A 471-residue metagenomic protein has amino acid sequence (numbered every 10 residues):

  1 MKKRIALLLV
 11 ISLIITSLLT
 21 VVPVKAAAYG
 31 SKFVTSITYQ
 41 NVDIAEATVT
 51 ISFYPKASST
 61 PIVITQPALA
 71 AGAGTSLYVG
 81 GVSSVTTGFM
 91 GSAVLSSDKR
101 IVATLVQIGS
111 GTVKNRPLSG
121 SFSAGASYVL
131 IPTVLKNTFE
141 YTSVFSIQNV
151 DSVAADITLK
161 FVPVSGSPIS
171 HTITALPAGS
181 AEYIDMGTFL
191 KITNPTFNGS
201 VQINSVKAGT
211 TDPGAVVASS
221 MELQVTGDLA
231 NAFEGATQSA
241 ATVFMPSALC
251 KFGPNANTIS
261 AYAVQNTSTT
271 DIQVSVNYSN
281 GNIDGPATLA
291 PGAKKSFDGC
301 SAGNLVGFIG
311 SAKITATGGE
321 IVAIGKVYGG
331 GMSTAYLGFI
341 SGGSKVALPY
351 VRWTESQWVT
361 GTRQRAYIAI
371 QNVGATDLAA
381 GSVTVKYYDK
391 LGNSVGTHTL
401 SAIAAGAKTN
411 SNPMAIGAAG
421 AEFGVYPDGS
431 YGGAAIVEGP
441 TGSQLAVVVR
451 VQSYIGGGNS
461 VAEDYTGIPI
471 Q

Functional and structural regions predicted by a protein language model:
M1-L9: Bacterial N-terminal signal peptides that target proteins for export
L9, L13-L18: Hydrophobic core
V21-Q471: Gly/Pro-rich, tryptophan- and cysteine-flecked surface segments typical of secreted/extracellular proteins
